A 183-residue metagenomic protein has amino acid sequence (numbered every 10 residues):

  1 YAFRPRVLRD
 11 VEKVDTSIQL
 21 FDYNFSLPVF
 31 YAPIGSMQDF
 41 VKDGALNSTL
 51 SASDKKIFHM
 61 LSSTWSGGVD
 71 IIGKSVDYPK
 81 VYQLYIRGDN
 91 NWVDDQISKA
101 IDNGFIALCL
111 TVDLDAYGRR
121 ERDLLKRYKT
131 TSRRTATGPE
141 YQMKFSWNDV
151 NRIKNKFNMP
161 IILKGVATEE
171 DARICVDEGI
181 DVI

Functional and structural regions predicted by a protein language model:
Y1-D22, R120, K129-E140, K144-F145: An N-cap/entry alpha-helix motif that binds or orients negatively charged groups
S26-G67: Glycine-rich active-site/cofactor-binding loop and its immediate structural neighborhood
V29-A32, I57-L61, K80-L84, L108 (+2 more regions): Hydrophobic faces of well-ordered beta-strands that scaffold small-molecule active sites in alpha/beta enzyme cores
Y31, A52, L110, I153 (+2 more regions): Conserved, mostly hydrophobic/aromatic
F40-A45, L61-P79, I86-S98, D115-R127 (+2 more regions): Active-site-adjacent beta->alpha loops and helix N-cap segments on the catalytic face of soluble alpha/beta enzymes
K55, S75, N103, K156 (+1 more regions): Structural motif
I101-P139, K156: Conserved anion-binding
D149-V182: Glycine-rich phosphate/ribose-binding loops and adjacent secondary-structure elements that form binding surfaces
